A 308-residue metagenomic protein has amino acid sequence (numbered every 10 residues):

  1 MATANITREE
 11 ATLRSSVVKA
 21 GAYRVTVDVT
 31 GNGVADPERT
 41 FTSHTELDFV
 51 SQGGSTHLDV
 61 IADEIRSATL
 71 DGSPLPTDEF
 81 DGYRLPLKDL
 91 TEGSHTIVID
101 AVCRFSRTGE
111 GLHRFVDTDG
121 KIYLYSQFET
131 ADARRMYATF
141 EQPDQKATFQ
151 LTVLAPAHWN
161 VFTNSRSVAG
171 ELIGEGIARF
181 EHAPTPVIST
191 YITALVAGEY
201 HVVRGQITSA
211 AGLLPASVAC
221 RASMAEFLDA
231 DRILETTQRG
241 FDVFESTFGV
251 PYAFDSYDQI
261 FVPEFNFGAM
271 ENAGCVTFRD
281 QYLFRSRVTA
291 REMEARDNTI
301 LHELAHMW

Functional and structural regions predicted by a protein language model:
M1-D255, Q281: Acidic/His-enriched low-complexity segments
Y125, E129, M270, G274 (+1 more regions): Secondary-structure capping and boundary motifs in well-ordered enzyme cores
L154, V262-E264: Short loop/turn motifs enriched for small/polar and acidic residues
S217-V218, D258-F261, V276-F278: Structural recognition of the beta-strand scaffold that forms the well-ordered cores of secreted hydrolase catalytic
A225-R232, D280-L301: Short pre-active-site segment immediately N-terminal to the catalytic Zn-binding motif
E245-F248, S286, W308: Structural motif corresponding to the C-terminal cap of alpha-helices
E264-R279, S286: Catalytic zinc-binding patch centered on the HExxH motif and its immediate surroundings that defines zinc-dependent
I300, L304-W308: Active-site His/Glu-centered metal-binding helix of metallohydrolases
